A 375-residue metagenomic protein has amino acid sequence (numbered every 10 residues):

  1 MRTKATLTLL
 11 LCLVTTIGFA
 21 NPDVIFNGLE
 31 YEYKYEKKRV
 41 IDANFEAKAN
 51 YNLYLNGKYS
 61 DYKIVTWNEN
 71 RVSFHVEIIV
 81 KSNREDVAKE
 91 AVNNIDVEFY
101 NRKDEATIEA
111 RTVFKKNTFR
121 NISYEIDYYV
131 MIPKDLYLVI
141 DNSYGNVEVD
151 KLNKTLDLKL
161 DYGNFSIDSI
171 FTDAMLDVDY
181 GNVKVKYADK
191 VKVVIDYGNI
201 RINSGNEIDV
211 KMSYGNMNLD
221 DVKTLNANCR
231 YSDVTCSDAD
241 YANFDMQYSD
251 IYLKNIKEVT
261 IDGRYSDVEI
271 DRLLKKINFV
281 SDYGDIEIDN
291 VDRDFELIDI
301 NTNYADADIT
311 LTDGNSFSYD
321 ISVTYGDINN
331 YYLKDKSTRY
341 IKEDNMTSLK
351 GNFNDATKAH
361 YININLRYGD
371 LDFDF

Functional and structural regions predicted by a protein language model:
M1-F375: Intrinsically disordered, low-complexity terminal regions
